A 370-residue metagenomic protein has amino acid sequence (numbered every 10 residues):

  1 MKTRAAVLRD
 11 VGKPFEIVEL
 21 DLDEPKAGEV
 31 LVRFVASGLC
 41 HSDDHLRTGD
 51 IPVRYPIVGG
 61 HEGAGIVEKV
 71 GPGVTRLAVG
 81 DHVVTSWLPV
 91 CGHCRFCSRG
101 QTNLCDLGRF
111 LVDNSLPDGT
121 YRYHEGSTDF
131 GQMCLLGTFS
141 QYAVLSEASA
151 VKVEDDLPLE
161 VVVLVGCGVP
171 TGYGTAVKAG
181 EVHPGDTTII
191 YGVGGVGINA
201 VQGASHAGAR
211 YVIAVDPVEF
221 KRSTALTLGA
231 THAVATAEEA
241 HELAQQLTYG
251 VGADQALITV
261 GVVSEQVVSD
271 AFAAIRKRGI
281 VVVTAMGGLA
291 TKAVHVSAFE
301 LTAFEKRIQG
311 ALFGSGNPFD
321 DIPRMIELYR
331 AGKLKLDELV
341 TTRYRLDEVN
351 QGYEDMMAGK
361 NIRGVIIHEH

Functional and structural regions predicted by a protein language model:
M1, E238-E239, S269-A273, K277 (+1 more regions): C-terminal hydrophobic helical "lid"/dimerization subdomain of Rossmann-like NAD(P)H-dependent oxidoreductases
R4-A6, E16, D21, R33 (+2 more regions): Residues located in well-ordered beta-strands
D21-L22, R54-G60, G131-L135, Q141-Y142: Short Gly/Pro-enriched turn/cap motifs at secondary-structure boundaries
D23-S37, R47-S98, T102-N103, L111 (+1 more regions): Glycine-rich beta-strand-centered segment in the early N-terminal region that forms part of a ligand/cofactor-binding
V79, Q141-Y142, A148-A150, E154-E242: Mid-domain Rossmann-like dinucleotide-binding core that forms the NAD(H)/NADP(H) cofactor-binding site
W87-A148: Cysteine-cluster motifs in flexible loop/terminal segments that predominantly coordinate metals
G180-V182, A207, E219-R307, H370: Glycine-rich cofactor phosphate-binding loops and adjacent beta1-alpha1 units of small-molecule cofactor enzyme domains
